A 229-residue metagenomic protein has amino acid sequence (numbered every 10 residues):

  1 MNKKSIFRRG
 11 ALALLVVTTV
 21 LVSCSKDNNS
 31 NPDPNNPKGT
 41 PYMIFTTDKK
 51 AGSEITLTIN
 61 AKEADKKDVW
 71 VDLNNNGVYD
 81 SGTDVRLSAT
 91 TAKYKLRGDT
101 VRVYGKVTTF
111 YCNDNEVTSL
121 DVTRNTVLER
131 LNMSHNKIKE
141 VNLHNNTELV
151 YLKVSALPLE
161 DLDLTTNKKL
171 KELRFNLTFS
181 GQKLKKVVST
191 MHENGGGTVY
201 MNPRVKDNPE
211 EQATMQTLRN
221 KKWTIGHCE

Functional and structural regions predicted by a protein language model:
M1-N35: Bacterial Sec-dependent N-terminal signal peptides
C24-T126, T147, K168, L177-E229: N-terminal capping/linker segments that flank leucine-rich repeat
L120, V141, L152, L162-L164 (+3 more regions): Canonical leucine-rich repeat
D121, R130-N132, E140: A detector of tandemly repeated sequence units and domain arrays
M133, L173, T198: Acidic/histidine-rich, surface-exposed loop or edge segments in extracytoplasmic proteins
